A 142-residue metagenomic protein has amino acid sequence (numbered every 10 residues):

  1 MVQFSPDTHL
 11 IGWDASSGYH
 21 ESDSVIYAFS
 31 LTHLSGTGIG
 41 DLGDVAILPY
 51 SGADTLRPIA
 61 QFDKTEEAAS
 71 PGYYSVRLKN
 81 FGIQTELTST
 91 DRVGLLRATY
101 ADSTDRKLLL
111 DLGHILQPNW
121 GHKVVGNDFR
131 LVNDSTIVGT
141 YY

Functional and structural regions predicted by a protein language model:
M1-Y142: Accessory carbohydrate-recognition regions in carbohydrate-active enzymes
